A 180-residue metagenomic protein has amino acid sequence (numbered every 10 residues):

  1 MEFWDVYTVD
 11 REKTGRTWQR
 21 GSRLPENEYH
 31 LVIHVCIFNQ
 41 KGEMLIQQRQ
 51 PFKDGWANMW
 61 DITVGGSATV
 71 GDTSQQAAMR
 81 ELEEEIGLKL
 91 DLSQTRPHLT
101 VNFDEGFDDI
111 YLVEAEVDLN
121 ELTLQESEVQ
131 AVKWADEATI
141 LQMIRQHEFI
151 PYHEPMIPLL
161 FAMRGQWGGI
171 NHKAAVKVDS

Functional and structural regions predicted by a protein language model:
M1-H34, Q40: Acidic, metal-coordinating catalytic segment for phosphate/diphosphate chemistry, firing primarily on the Nudix
D10, N39-G42, Q50, E114-L119 (+1 more regions): Short loop segments at secondary-structure junctions
R20-L24, R96-N102: Short, solvent-exposed loop/turn elements at beta->coil junctions and helix N-caps that rim active or binding pockets
P25-N27, G55-M59, K133: A short, polar/proline- and glycine-enriched secondary-structure boundary/capping micro-motif
V32-V64: A glycine-rich, hydrophobic loop/mini-helix early in the fold
L45-I46, T63-R96: The catalytic Nudix box helix
V70, L99-S180: Nudix hydrolase/Nudix homology domain
